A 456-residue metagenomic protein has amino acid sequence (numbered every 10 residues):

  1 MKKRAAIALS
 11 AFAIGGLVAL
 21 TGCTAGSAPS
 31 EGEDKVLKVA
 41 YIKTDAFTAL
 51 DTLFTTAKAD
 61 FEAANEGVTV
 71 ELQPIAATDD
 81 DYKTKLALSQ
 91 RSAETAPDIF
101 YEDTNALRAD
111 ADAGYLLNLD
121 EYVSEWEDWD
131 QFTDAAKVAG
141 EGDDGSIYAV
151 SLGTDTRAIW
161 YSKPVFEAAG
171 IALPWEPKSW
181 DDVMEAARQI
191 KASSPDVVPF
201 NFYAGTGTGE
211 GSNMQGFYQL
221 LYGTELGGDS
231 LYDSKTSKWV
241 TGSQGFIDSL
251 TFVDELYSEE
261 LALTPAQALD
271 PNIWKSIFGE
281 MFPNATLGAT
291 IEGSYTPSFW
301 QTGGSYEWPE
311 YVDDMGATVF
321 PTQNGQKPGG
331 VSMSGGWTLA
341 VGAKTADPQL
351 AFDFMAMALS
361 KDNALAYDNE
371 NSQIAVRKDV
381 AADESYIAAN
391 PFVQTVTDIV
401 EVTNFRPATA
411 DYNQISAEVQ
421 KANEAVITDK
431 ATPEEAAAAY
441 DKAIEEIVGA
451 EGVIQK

Functional and structural regions predicted by a protein language model:
R4-S10, G15, L20-D112, A366 (+2 more regions): Conserved N-terminal structural module of periplasmic/extracytoplasmic solute-binding proteins
E66, D313, T318-V319, D368-E418 (+1 more regions): Long, aromatic- and glycine/proline-rich binding clefts that accommodate carbohydrate-like moieties
A96-D98, W129-V165, V198, K327-S332 (+1 more regions): A structural signal for short loop-to-beta-strand junctions that line the ligand-binding cleft of periplasmic/secreted
T104-T156, G316-V319: Hinge/lid segment of periplasmic solute-binding proteins
S146-L152, R157, D182-W239, G245: Extracytoplasmic/periplasmic solute-binding protein
E167, A192, S258, D398-K456: Conserved C-terminal helix/tail region of periplasmic/extracytoplasmic solute-binding proteins
A169, E259-A262, G304-N371: Extracytoplasmic/periplasmic substrate-recognition and gating elements
A186-A187, K235-D270, G316, F320-Q323: Glycine-centered hinge/linker elements that transmit conformational signals in sensory and ligand-binding systems
